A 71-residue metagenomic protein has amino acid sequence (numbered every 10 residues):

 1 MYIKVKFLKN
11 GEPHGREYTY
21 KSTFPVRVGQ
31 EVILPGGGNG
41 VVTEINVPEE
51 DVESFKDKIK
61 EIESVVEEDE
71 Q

Functional and structural regions predicted by a protein language model:
Y2-Q71: Terminal, basic amphipathic appendages of nucleotide-handling enzymes
